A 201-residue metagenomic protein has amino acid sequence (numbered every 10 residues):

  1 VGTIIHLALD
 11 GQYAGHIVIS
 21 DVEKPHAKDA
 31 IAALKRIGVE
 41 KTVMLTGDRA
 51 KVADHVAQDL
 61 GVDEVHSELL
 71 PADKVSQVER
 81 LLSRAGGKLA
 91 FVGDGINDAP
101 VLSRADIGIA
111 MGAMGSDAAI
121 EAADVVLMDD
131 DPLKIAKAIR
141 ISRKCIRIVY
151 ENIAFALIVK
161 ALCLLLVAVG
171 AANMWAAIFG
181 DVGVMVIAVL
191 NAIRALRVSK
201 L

Functional and structural regions predicted by a protein language model:
V1-I107, R140-R143, A195, L201: Cytosolic catalytic headpiece
G38-V39, L60, S83, F91 (+3 more regions): Membrane-embedded alpha-helical bundles of multi-pass transporters
